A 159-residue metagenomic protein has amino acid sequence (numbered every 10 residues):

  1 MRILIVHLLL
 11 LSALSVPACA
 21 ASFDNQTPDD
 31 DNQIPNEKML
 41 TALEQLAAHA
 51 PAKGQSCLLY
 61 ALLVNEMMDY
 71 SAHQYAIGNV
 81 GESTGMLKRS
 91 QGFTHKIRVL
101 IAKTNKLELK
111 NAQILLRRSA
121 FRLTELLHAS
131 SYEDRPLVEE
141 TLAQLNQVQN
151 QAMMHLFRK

Functional and structural regions predicted by a protein language model:
M1-L4: Positively charged n-region of N-terminal signal peptides that target proteins for export
H7-P17: Bacterial N-terminal signal peptides
A20-K159: Long, charged/polar, soluble alpha-helical segments
